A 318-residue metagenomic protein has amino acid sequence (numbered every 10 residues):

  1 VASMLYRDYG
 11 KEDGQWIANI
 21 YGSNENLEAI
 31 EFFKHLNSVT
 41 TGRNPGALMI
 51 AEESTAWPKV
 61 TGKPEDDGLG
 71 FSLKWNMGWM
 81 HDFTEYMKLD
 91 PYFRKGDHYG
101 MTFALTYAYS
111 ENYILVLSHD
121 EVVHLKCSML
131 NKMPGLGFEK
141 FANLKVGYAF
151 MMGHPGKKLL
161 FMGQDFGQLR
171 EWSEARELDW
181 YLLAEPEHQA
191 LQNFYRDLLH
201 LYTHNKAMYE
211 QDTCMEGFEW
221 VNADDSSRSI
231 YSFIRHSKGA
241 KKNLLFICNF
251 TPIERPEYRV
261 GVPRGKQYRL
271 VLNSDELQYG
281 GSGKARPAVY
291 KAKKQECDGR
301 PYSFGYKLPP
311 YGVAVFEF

Functional and structural regions predicted by a protein language model:
V1-L5: Short acidic catalytic loops
G10-E174, T203-T213, G217-V260, R264-N273: Conserved alpha/beta catalytic core and glycan-binding cleft of carbohydrate-active enzymes
E25-F33, E139-A142, P186-Q189, N193 (+1 more regions): Aromatic- and glycine-enriched glycan-recognition loops and surfaces that form the carbohydrate-binding subsites
M80, L277-Y279, V313: A short acidic, often aromatic-flanked loop/helix-cap motif at beta-alpha or helix-coil junctions that lines enzyme
L178, L183-L191, L198-H200, R259-K291: C-terminal accessory region downstream of the catalytic core in glycan-modifying enzymes
E185-L191, L201-Y209, V315-E317: Beta-rich accessory regions
P287-F318: C-terminal beta-strand-rich structural cap/linker in extracellular carbohydrate-active enzymes
